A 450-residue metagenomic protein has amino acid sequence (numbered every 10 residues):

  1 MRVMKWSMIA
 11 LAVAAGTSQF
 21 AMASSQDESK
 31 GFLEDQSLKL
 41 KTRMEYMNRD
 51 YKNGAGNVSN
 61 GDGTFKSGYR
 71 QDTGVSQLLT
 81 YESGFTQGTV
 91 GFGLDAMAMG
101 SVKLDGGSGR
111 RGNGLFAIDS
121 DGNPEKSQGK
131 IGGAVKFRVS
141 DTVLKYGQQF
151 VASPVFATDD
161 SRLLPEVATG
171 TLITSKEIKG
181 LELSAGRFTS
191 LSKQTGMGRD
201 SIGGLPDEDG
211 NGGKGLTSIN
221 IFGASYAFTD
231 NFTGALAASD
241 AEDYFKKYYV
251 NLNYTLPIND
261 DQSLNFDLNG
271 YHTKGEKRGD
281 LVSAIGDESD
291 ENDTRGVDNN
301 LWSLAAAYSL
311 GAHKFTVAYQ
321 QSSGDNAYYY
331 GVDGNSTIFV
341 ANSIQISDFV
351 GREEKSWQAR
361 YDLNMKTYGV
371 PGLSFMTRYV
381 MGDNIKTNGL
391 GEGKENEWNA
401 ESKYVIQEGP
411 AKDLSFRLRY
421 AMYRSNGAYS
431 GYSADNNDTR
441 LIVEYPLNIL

Functional and structural regions predicted by a protein language model:
M8, A14-V151, L363-K366, E392 (+2 more regions): Beta-barrel outer-membrane channel/assembly domains of diderm bacteria
E34, Q71-V75, S127-I131, P165-T169 (+6 more regions): Residues that define the transmembrane beta-barrel architecture of outer-membrane proteins
Y51-V58, D105-R110, V155-L163, T195-I202 (+5 more regions): Outer-membrane beta-barrel translocator domains and adjoining extracellular loop/strand segments of Gram-negative
Y81-G112, S120-S201, A224-F228, F232 (+1 more regions): Outer membrane beta-barrel
G88-G91, D141-K145, G180-S184, S192 (+7 more regions): Repeated loop/turn-to-beta-strand initiation elements of outer-membrane beta-barrel proteins
L144-T158, L183-A185, F222, D230-E242 (+4 more regions): Transmembrane beta-strand segments that form the barrel wall of outer-membrane beta-barrel proteins
S184-E208, G215, D261-N342, I346 (+1 more regions): Outer-membrane beta-barrel translocator/channel fold
T316-K403: C-terminal structural cap/anchor segments
